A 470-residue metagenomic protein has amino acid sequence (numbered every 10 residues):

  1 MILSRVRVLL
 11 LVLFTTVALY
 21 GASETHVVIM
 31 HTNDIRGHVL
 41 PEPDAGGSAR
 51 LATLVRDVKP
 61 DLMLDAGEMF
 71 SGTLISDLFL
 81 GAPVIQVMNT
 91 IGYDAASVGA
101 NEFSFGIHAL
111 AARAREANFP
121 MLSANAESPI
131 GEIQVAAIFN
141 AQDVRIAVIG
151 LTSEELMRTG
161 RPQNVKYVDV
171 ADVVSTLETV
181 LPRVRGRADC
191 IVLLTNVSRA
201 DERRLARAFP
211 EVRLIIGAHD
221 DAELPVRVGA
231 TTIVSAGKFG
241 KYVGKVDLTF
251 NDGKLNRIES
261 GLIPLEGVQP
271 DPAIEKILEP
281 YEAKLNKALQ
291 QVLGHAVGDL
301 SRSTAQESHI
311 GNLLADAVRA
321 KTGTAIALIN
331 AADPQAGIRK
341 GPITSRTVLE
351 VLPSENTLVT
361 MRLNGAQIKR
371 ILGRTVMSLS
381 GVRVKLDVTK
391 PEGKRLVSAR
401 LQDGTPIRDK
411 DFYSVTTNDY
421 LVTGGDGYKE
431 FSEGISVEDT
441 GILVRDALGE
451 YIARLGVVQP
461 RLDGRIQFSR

Functional and structural regions predicted by a protein language model:
M1-S4: N-terminal secretory signal peptides that target proteins for export/translocation
V8-A18: Bacterial N-terminal signal peptides
G21-K284, S303-A317, K321, A327 (+6 more regions): Acidic, metal/ion-coordinating pockets
L262-L265, H295-S301, L328-I338, R383-P391 (+1 more regions): A glycine-rich phosphate-binding loop feature that marks nucleotide/adenosyl-phosphate handling sites
Q269-P272, R339-G341, I371-R374, L396-V397 (+1 more regions): Short conserved micro-motifs at the rims of enzyme active sites and ligand-binding pockets
A288-H309: Glycine-rich phosphate/diphosphate-binding loops and the adjacent beta-loop-alpha structural elements that coordinate
G341-S380: C-terminal catalytic subdomain
V397-L421, I442: Low-complexity, glycine/alanine/valine/leucine- and proline-rich hydrophobic stretches
